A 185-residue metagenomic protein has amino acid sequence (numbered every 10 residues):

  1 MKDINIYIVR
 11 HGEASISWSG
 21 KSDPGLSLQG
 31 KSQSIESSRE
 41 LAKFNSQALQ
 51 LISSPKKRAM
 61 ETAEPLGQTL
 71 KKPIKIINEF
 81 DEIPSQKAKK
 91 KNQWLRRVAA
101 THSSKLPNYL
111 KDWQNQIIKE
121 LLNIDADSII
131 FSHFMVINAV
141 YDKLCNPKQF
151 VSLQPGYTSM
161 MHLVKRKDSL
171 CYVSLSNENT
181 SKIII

Functional and structural regions predicted by a protein language model:
K2-I76, R97-T101, K105-L106: Active-site-proximal alpha-helix that buttresses catalytic centers in soluble enzyme cores
I6, L49, I124-M135: Generic beta-sheet signal
W18-K21, A63, Q86-K90, K143 (+2 more regions): Short aromatic-enriched loop/helix-cap "lid" or pocket-rim segments at secondary-structure transitions that line
S54-K56, E79, F131-M135, V140: Short, well-ordered beta-to-alpha junction loops that form the rim of enzyme active sites and present histidine/acidic
D81-R97: Short alpha-helix plus adjacent loop in nuclease-associated cores
Q93-N108, L170-I183: A polyampholytic, Gly/Pro-enriched intrinsically disordered region
V98-D125: Internal catalytic-core helix/loop-beta-alpha segment that presents or stabilizes conserved functional determinants
P147-S174, E178: Domain-level recognition of soluble alpha/beta enzyme cores, biased toward histidine phosphatases/phosphomutases
